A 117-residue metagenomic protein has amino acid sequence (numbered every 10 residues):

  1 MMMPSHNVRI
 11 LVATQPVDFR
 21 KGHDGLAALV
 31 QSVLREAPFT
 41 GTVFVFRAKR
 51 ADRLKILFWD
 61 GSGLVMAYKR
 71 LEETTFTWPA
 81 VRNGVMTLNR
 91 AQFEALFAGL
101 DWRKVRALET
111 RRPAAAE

Functional and structural regions predicted by a protein language model:
M1-E117: Polybasic/polar functional segments that serve as interface/processing modules
